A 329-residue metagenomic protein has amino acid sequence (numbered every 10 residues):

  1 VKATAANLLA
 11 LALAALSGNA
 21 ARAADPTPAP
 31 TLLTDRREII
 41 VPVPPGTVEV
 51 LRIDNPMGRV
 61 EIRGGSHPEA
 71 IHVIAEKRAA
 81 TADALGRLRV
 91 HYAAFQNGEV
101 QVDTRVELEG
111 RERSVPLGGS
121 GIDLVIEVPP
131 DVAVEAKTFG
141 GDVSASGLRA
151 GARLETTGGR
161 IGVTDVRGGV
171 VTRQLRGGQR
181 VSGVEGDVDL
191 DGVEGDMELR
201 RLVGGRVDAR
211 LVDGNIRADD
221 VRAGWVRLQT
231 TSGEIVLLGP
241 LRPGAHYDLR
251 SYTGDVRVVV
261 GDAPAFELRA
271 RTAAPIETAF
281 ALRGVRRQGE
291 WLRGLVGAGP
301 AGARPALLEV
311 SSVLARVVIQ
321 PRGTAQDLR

Functional and structural regions predicted by a protein language model:
V1-R329: Intrinsically disordered, low-complexity terminal regions
